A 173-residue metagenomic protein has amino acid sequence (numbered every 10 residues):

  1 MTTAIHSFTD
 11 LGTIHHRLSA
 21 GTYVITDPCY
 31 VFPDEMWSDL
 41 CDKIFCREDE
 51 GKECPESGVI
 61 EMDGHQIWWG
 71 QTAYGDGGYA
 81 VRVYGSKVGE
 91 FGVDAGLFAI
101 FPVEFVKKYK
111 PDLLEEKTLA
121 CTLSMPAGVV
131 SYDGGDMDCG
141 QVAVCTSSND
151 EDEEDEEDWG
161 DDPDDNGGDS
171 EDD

Functional and structural regions predicted by a protein language model:
M1-D173: Intrinsically disordered, low-complexity acidic regions enriched in Pro/Ser/Thr
